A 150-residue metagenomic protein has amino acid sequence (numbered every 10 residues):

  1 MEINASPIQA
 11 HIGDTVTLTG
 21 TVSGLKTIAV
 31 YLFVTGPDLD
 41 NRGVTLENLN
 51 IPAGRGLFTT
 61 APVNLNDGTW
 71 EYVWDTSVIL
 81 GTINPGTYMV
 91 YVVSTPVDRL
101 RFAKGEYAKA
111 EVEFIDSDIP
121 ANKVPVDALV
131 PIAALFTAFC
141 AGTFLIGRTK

Functional and structural regions predicted by a protein language model:
M1-A121, F136-T149: Extended, solvent-exposed regions of the mature portions of secreted/cell-surface glycoproteins
K123-L135: Short, hydrophobic alpha-helical membrane anchors of single-pass surface/secreted proteins
